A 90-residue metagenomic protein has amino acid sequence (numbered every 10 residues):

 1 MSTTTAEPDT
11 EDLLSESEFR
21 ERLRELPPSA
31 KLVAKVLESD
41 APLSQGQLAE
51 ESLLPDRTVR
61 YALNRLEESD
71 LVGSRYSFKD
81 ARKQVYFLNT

Functional and structural regions predicted by a protein language model:
M1-R22: Long, low-complexity, charged/polar intrinsically disordered regions in eukaryotic proteins
E16-A30, S44, R75-T90: Short, cationic-aromatic polyanion-contact patches
L26-P27, A41, P55-D56: Alpha-helix N-cap/helix-initiation sites
A34-L37: Hydrophobic residues on short alpha-helical segments
P42-E51: Short acidic, hydrophobic short linear motifs in intrinsically disordered regions
L48, R60, S77-F78: Short loop/turn and capping residues at structural boundaries
L54-E67, A81: Short amphipathic alpha-helical interaction segments
D70: Glycine-centered, phosphate/nucleic-acid-interacting loop/turn motifs that mediate DNA/RNA or nucleotide
